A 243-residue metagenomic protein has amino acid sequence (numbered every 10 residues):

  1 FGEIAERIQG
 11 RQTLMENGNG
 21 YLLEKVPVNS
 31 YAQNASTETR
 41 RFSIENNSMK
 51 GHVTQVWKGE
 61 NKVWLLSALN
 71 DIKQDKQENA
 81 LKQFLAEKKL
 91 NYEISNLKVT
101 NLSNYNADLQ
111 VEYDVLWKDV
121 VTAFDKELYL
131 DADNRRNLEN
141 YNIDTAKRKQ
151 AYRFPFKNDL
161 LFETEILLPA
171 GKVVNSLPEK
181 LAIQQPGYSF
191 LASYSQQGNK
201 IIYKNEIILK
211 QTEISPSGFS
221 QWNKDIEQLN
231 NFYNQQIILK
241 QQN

Functional and structural regions predicted by a protein language model:
F1-N243: A sensor for short, sequence-defined functional sites
